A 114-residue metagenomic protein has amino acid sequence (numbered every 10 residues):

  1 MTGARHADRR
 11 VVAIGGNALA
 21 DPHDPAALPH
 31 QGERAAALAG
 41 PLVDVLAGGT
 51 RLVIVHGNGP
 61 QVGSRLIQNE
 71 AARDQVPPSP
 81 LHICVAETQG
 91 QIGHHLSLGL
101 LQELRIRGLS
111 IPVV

Functional and structural regions predicted by a protein language model:
M1-V55, S64-A71: N-terminal glycine-/serine-/threonine-rich phosphate-binding loop
A13-G15, V55-H56, H95, P112-V114: Short beta-strand segments
A47, G63-I67, S97, L101-R105: Generic short alpha-helical segment signal, independent of protein family or function, capturing local helix propensity
G59-Q61: Catalytic metal-binding/acid-base residues of hydrolase active sites
A72-V114: Ligand-binding beta-strand-loop-alpha-helix segment within the catalytic cores of soluble metabolic enzymes
